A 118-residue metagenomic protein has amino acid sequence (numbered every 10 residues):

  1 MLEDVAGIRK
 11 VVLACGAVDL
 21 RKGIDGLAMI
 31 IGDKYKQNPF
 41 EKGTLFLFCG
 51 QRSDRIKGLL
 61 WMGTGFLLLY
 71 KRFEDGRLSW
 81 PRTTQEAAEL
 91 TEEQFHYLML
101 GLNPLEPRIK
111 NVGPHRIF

Functional and structural regions predicted by a protein language model:
M1-F118: Polybasic/polar functional segments that serve as interface/processing modules
